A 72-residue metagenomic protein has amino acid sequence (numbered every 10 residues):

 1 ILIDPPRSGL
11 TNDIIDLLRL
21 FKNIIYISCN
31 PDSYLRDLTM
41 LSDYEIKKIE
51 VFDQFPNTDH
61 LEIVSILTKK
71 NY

Functional and structural regions predicted by a protein language model:
I1-Y72: Rossmann-like S-adenosyl-L-methionine
